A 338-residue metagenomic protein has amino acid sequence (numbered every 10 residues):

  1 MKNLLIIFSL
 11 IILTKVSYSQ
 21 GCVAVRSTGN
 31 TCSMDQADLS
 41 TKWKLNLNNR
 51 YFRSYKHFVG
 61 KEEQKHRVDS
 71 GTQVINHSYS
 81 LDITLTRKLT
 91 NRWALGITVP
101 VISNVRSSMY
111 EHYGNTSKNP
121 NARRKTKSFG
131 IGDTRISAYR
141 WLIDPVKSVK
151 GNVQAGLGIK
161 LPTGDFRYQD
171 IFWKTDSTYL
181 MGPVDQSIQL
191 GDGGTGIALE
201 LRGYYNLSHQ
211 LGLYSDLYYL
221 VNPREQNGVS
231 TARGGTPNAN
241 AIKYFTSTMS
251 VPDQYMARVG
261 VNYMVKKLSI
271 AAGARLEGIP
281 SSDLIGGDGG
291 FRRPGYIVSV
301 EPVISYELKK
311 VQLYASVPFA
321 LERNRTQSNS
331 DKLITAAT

Functional and structural regions predicted by a protein language model:
Q20-G21, M34-K42, S54-K56, R92 (+4 more regions): Short loop/turn motifs that connect adjacent beta-strands in outer-membrane beta-barrel proteins
Q36, L47-N49, I83-R87, I97 (+9 more regions): Residues on the lipid-exposed face of transmembrane beta-strands in outer-membrane beta-barrel proteins
W43, W93-L95, V146-S148, Q210-L213 (+2 more regions): Repeated loop/turn-to-beta-strand initiation elements of outer-membrane beta-barrel proteins
N49-Y55, V99-V105, D133, L142 (+6 more regions): Transmembrane beta-strands of outer-membrane beta-barrel pores
Y51-S80, S187: Surface-exposed strand-loop-strand hairpins of Gram-negative outer-membrane beta-barrel proteins
F58-G60, R67, E225-T338: Outer membrane beta-barrel transmembrane domains
T72-S78, K125-G132, Q189-T195, M249-D253 (+3 more regions): Short sequence motifs at beta-strands and strand-loop junctions characteristic of Gram-negative outer-membrane
S107-S247: Outer-membrane pore/translocation modules
